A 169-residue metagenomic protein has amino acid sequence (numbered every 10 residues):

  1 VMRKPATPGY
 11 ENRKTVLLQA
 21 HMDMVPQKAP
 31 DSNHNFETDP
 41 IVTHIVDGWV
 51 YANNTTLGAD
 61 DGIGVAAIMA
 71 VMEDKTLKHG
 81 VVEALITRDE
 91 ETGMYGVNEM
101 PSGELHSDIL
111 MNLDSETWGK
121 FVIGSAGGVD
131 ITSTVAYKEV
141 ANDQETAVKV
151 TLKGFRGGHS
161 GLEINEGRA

Functional and structural regions predicted by a protein language model:
V1, L17-Q19, E83, T132-T134 (+1 more regions): Beta-strand secondary-structure signal
M2-N12, L152: Short beta-strand-to-loop junctions in surface cap/lid or active-site-entrance loops
Y10-T92, V97-E99, S107-D108: Active-site metal-coordination/substrate-binding segment of hydrolases, especially metallo-dependent peptidases
D47-Y51, E90-T92, V97-A169: Midchain, well-structured core segments that form catalytic/ion-binding scaffolds
